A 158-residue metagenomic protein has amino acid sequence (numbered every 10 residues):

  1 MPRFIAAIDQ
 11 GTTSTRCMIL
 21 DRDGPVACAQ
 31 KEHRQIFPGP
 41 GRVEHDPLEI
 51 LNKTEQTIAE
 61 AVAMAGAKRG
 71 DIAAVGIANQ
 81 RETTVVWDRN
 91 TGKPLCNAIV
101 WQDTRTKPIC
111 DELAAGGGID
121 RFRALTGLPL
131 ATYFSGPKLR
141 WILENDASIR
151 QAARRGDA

Functional and structural regions predicted by a protein language model:
M1-C96, A124: N-terminal glycine/serine-rich phosphate-binding loop of ATP-dependent small-molecule kinases, especially carbohydrate
A59-A158: Glycine-rich phosphate-binding/catalytic subdomain of phosphoryl-transfer and nucleotide/sugar-phosphate-processing
